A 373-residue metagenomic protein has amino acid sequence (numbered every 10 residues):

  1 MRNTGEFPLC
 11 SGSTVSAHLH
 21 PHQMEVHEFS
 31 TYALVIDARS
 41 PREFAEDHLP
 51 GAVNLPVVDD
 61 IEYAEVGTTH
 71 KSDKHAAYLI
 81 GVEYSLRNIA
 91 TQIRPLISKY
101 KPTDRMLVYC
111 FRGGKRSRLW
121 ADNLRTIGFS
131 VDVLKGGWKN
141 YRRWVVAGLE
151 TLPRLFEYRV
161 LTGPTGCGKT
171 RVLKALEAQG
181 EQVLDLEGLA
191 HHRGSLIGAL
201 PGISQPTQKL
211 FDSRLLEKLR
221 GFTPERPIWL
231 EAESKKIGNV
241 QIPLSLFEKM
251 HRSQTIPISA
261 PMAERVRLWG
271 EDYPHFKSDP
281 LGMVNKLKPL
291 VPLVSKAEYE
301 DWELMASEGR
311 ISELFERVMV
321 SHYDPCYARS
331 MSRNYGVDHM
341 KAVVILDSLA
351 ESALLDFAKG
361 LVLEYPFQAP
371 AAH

Functional and structural regions predicted by a protein language model:
R2-P50, V146-P153, Y158-P164, A372-H373: Flexible, polar/low-complexity N-terminal or interdomain linker segments that lie immediately upstream of folded
F29-Y100: Positively charged, proline/Ser/Thr-rich regional signature most characteristic of the Rhodanese/CDC25-like
A77-K135: Catalytic cysteine-centered active loop of the rhodanese-like fold, especially the PTP/DSP P-loop
A121-N123, R171-Q182: A conserved segment at the C-terminal end of the G1
F129-R143, D185-A190: A short glycine-rich beta-strand->turn/loop micro-motif centered on a GG-aromatic cluster
R159-E177: Glycine-rich phosphate-binding P-loop
E181-E248: Conserved nucleotide-sensing/catalytic segment adjacent to the nucleotide-binding pocket in NTP-handling enzymes
E248-T255, S259-H373: Conserved NTP phosphate-binding and transfer environment spanning the P-loop NTPase/kinase superfamily
